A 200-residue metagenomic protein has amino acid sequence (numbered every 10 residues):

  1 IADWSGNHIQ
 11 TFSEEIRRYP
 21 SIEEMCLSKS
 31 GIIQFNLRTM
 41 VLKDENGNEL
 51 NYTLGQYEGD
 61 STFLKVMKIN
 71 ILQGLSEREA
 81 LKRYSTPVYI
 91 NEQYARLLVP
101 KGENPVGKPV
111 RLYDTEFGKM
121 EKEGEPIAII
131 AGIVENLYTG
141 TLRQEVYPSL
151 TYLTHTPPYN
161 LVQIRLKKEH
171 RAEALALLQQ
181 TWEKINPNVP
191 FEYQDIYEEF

Functional and structural regions predicted by a protein language model:
I1-R96, K101, D114-F117, P126: Structured, solvent-exposed hinge/loop segments at the ends of secondary-structure elements
G6-C26, E92-Q93, T115-F200: "Rare, low-scoring activations can occur in soluble or secreted enzymes where short amphipathic helices or signal
